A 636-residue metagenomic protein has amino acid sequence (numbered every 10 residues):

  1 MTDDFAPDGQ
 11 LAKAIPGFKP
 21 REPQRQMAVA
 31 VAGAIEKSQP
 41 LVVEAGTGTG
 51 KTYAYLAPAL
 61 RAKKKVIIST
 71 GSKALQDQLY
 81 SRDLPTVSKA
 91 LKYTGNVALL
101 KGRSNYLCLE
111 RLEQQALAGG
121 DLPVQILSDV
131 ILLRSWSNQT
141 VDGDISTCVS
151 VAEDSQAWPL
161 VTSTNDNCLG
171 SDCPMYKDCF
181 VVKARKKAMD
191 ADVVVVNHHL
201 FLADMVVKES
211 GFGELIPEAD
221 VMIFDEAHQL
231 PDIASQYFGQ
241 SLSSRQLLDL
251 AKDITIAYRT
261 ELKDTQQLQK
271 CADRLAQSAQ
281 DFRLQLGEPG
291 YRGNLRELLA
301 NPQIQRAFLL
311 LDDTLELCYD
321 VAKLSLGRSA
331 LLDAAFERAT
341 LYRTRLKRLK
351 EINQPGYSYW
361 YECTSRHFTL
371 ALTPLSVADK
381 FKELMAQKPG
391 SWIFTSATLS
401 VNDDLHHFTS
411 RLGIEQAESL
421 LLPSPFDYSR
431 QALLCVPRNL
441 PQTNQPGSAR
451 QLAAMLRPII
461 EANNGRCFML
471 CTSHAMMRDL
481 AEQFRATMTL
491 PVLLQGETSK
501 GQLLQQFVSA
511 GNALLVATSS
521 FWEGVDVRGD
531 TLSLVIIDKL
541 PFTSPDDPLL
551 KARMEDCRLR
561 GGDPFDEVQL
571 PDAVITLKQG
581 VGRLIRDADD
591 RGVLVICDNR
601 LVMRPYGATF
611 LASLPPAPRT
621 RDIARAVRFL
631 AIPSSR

Functional and structural regions predicted by a protein language model:
M1-A14, T47, K64-D192, I254-T255 (+4 more regions): A substrate-engagement module of RecA-like helicase motors
M1-V43, A57: Conserved pre-motif I regulatory segment
A32-G33, T52-K65, R82-T86: Walker A/P-loop NTP-binding motif
R61, D77, R82-P85, N165-D166 (+2 more regions): Signature of the SF2 helicase/ATPase Hel1-core->accessory helical subdomain module
V66-S72, F394-T395, G465-T472, V595-C597: Conserved RecA-like ASCE P-loop NTPase motor core of nucleic-acid helicases/translocases
P159-V194, M205-F212, L317-L440, G447-A454 (+3 more regions): A contiguous, basic/glycine-rich beta-loop/short-helix subdomain that forms a polymer-engagement track
P437-G447, E497-V602: Conserved RecA-like P-loop NTPase helicase motor core
T472-G496: Conserved helicase motor "Helicase C" RecA-like lobe of SF1/SF2 P-loop NTPases
